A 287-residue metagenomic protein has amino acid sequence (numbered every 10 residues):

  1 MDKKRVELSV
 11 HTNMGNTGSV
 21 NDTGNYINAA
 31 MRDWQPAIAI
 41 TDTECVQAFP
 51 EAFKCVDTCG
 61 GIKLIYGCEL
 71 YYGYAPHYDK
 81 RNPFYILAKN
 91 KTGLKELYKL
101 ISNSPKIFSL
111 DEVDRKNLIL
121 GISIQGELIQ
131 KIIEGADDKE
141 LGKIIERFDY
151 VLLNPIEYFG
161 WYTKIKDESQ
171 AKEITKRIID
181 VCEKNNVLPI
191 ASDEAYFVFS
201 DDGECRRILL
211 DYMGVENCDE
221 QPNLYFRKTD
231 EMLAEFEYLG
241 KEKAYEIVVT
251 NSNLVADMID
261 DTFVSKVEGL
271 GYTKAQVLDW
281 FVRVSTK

Functional and structural regions predicted by a protein language model:
M1-K287: Phosphodiester-processing cores and adjacent nucleic acid-binding clamps
